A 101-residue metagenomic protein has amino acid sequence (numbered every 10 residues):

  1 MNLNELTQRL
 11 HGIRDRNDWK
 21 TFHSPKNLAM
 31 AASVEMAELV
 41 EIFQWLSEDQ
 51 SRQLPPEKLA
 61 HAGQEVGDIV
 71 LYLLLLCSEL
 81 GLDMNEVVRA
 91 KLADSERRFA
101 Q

Functional and structural regions predicted by a protein language model:
M1-V66, V70-Q101: Flexible "arm" and connector segments at domain edges
